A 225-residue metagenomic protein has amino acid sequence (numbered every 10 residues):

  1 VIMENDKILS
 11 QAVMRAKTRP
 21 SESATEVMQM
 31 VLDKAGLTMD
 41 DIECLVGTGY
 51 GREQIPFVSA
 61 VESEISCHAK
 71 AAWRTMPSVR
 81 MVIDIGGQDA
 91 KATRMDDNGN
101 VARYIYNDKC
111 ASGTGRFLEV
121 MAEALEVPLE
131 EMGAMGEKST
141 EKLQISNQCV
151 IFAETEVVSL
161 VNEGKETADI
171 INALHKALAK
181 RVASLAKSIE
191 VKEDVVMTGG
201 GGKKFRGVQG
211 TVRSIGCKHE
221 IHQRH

Functional and structural regions predicted by a protein language model:
V1-E64, Q209-H219: N-terminal glycine/serine-rich phosphate-binding loop of ATP-dependent small-molecule kinases, especially carbohydrate
V1-L9, V79-G99, E141: Gly/Thr-rich phosphate-binding beta-strand-loop-beta motif of the actin/hexokinase/Hsp70
V1-M3, A24, Q54-S59, A92-D97 (+4 more regions): Short acidic, glycine/serine/threonine-rich loops at helix termini
R15-A16, A60-A69, I83-G87, I105-G113 (+3 more regions): Active-site nucleophile and cofactor-binding loops and adjacent substrate-binding regions of central metabolic enzymes
P20, D97-E141: Glycine-rich phosphate-binding loop plus the immediately following alpha-helix
Y50-G51, A186-K187, V191-S214, H222-H225: Glycine-rich phosphate-binding loops at beta-strand->alpha-helix junctions
A153-A186: Adenine-nucleotide phosphate-binding core of ATP-dependent small-molecule kinases
